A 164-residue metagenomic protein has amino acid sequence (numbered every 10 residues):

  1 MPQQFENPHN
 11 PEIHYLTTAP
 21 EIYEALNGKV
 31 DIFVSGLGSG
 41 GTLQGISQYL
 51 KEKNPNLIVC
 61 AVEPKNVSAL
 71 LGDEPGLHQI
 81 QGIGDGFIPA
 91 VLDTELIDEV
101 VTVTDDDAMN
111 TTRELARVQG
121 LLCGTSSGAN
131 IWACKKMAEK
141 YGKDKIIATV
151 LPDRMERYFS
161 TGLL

Functional and structural regions predicted by a protein language model:
M1-L37, T94, D106-L121: Active-site/ligand-binding-proximal alpha/beta "capping" segment
E6-H9, G38-G41, E63-S68, E74-P75 (+4 more regions): Glycine-rich beta-alpha junction loops
T18-P20, P75-Q81, G142: Short, hinge-like loop/turn segments at secondary-structure boundaries
I32, K51, V62, L121-T125 (+1 more regions): Terminal helix/beta-alpha structural elements that buttress the NAD(P)+-binding lobe
G36-I46, S126-C134, Y158: Short glycine/serine/threonine-rich phosphate/pyrophosphate-binding segments that cradle anionic phosphate groups
E52-T125, G162-L164: Active-site/ligand-binding loops adjacent to catalytic centers
W132-L164: Phosphate-binding loop/pocket of nucleotide- and phosphate-handling active sites
